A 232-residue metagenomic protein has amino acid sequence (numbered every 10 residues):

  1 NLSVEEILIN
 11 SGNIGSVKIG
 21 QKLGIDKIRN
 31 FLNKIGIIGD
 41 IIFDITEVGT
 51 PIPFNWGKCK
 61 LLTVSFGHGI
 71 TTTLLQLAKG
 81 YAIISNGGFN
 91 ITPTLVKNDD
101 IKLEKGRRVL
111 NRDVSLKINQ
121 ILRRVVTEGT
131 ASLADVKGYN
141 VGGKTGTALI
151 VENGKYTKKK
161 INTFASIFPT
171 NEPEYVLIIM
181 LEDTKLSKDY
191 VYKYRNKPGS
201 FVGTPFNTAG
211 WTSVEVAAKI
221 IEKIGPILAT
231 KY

Functional and structural regions predicted by a protein language model:
N1-K197, A209: Beta-lactam-recognizing serine transpeptidase/beta-lactamase-like catalytic domain environment
K102, P198-Y232: Short, gly/Ser/Thr-rich active-site loops of penicillin-recognizing serine hydrolases
